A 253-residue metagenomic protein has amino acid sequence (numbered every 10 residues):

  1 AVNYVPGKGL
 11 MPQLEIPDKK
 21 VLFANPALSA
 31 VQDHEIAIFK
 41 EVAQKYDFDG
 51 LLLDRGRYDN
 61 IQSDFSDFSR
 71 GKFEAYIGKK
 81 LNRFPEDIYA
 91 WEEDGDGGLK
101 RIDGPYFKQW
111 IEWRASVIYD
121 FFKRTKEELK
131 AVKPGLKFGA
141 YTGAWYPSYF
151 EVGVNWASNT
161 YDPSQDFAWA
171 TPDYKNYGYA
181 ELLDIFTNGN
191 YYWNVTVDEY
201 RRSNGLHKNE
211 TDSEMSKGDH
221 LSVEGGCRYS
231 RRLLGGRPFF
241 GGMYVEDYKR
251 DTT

Functional and structural regions predicted by a protein language model:
A1-D18, L53-G97, E151-S164: Aromatic- and acidic-residue-enriched segments that line the glycan-binding/catalytic groove of carbohydrate-active
A1-Y4, Q109, W113-V132: Aromatic-lined substrate-binding rim segments of carbohydrate-active enzymes
A1-Y46, E92-K108, F167-W169: Active-site-adjacent "subsite" loops/lids of carbohydrate-active enzymes
P17-I36, D103-Y119, L206-D219, Y244-D251: The substrate-binding groove and active-site-proximal loops of carbohydrate-active enzymes, especially glycoside
E35, V42, L51-D54, L129 (+1 more regions): Conserved, mostly hydrophobic/aromatic
L51-D54, F138-A140, F186-N188, F239-M243: Hydrophobic faces of well-ordered beta-strands that scaffold small-molecule active sites in alpha/beta enzyme cores
I61, F122-E128, V132-H207, Y248-T252: Substrate-binding cleft/loops of secretory-pathway carbohydrate-active enzymes
E224-T253: Carbohydrate-binding surfaces of carbohydrate-active enzymes
